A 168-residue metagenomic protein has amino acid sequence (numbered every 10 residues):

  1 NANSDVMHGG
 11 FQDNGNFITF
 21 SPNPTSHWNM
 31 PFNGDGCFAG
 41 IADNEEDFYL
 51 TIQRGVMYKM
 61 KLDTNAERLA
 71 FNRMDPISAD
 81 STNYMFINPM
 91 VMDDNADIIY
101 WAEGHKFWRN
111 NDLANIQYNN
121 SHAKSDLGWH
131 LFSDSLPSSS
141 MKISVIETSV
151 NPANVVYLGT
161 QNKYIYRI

Functional and structural regions predicted by a protein language model:
N1-I168: Beta-propeller blade termini and top-face loops
